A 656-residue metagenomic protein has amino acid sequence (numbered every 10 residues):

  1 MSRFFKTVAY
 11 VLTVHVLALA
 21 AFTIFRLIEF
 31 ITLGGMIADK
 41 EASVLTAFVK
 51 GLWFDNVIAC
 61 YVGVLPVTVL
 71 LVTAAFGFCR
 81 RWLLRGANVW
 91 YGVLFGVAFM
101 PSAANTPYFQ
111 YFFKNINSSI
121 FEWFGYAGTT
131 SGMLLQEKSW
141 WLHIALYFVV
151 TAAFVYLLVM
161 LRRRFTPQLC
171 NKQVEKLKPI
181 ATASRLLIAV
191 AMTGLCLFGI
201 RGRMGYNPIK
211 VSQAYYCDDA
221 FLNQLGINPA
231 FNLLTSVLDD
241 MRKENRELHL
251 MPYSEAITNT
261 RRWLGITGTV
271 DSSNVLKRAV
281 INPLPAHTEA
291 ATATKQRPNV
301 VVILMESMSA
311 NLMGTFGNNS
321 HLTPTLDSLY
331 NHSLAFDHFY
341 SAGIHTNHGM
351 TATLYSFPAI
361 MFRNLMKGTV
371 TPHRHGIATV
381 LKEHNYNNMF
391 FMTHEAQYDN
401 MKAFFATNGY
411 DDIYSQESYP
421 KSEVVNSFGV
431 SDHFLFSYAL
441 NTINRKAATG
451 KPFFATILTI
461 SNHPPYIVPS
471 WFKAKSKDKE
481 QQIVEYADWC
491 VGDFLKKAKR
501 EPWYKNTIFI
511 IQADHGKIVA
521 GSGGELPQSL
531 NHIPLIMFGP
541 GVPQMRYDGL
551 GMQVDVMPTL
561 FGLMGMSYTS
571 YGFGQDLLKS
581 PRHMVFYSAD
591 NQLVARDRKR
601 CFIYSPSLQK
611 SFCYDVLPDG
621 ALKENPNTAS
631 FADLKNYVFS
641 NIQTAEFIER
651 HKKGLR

Functional and structural regions predicted by a protein language model:
S2-R246: Transmembrane and membrane-interface helices of multi-pass, inner-membrane envelope-modifying transferases
R3, T7, V44, W82 (+11 more regions): Exposed alpha-helical structural elements
L84, F154-Y156, F165-T166, I257-T258 (+11 more regions): Short, intrinsically disordered/low-complexity patches at protein termini and at juxtamembrane boundaries
K138-W140, I144, L161, F472 (+1 more regions): Residue-level recognition of alpha-helix termini/interfacial anchor residues
G205-Y571, S580-N591, R600: Soluble catalytic regions of membrane-associated enzymes that act on cell-envelope and secretory-pathway components
G541-R656: Membrane-interface soluble catalytic domains
